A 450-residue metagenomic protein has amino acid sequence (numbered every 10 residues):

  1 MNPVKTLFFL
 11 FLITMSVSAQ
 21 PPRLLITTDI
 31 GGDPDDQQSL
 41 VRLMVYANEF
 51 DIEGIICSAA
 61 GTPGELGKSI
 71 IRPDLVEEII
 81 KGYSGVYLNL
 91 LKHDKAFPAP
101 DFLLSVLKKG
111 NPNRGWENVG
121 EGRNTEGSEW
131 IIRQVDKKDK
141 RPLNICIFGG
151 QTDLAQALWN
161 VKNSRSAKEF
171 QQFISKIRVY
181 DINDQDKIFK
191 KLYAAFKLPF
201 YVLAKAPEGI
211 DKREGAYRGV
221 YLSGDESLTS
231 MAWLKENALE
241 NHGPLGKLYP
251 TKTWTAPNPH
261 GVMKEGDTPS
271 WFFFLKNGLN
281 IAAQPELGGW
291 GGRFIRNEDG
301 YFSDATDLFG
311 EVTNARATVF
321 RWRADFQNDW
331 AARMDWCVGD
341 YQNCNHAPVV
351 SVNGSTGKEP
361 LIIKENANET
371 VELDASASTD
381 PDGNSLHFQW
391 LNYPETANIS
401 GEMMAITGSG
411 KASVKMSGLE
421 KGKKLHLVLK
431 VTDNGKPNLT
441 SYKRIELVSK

Functional and structural regions predicted by a protein language model:
M1-Q20: Bacterial Sec-dependent N-terminal signal peptides
Q20-E372, S376-M403, L419-K424: N-terminal acidic, glycine/proline-rich low-complexity segments
N384, I406-G408, L439: Residue-level signal for WD-repeat beta-propeller blades
G408-G422: Solvent-exposed segments in extracellular or luminal domains encompassing
T432-N438: Short, solvent-exposed loop/turn segments at the edges of extracellular beta-sandwich modules
N438-R444: Extracellular and select intracellular beta-sandwich modules with Ser/Thr-enriched, small-residue motifs on
E446-K450: Short beta-strand edge segments in extracellular beta-sheet folds
